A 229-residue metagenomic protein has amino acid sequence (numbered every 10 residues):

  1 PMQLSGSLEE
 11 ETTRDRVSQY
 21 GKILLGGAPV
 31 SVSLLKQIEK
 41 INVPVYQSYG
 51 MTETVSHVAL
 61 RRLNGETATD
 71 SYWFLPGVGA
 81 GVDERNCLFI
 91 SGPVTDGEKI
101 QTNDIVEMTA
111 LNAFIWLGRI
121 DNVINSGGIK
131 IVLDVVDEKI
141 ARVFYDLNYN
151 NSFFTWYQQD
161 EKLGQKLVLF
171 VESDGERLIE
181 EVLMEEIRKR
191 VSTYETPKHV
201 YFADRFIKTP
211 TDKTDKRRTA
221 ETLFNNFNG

Functional and structural regions predicted by a protein language model:
E9-T67: Gly/Ser/Thr-rich phosphate-binding loop
V17-Y20, N150, P197: Core-facing hydrophobic residues within beta-strands of well-ordered domains
N42-N86, T95-K99, G229: Conserved ATP-binding loop and adjacent catalytic segment of the adenylate-forming AMP-binding
V45, A80, N151-F154, V200: Generic structural signal for residues in well-ordered beta-strands
G92, V171-G175, D204: Short beta-strand-to-loop capping motifs
I100-E195, D212: AMP-binding/adenylate-forming catalytic core of the ANL superfamily
E185, V191-S192, P197, A203-F224: Flexible lysine-rich "adenylation lid" loop at the C-terminal edge of ANL adenylation domains
